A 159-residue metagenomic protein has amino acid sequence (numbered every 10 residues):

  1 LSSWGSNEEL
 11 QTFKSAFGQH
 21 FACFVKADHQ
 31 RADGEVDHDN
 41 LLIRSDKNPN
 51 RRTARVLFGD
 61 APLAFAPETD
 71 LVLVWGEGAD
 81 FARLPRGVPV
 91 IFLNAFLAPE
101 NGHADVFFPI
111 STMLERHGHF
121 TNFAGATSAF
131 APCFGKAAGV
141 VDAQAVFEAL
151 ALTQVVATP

Functional and structural regions predicted by a protein language model:
S2-P159: Non-catalytic alpha/beta scaffold blocks inside enzyme catalytic domains
